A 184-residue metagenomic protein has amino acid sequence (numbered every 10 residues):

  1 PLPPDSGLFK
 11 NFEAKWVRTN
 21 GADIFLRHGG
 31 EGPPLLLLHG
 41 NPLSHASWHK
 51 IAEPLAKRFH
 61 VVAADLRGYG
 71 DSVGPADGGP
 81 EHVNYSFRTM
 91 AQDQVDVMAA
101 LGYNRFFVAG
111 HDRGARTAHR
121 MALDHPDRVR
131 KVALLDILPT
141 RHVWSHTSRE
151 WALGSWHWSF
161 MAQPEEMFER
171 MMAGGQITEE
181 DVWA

Functional and structural regions predicted by a protein language model:
L2-K15, A22-I24, P34, Y69-A109 (+1 more regions): Flexible "cap/lid" subdomain of the alpha/beta-hydrolase fold that forms the substrate-access gate
F9, R18, E53-L55: A generic structural signal for short, solvent-exposed coil/turn residues that cap or connect secondary-structure
A22-P75: Conserved HGGG/HGGXW glycine-rich cap/lid loop of the alpha/beta-hydrolase fold
